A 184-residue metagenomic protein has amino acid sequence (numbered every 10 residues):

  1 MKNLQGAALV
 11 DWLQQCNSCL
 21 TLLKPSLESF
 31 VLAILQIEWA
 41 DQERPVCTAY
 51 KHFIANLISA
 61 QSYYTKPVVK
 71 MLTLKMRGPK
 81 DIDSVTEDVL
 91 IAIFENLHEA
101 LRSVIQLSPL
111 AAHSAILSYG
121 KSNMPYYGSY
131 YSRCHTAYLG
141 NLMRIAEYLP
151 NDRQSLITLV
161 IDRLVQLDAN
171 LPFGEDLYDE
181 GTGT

Functional and structural regions predicted by a protein language model:
M1, L32-Q36, S114-S118: Extended alpha-helical scaffold regions
M1-E28: N-terminal alpha-helical scaffolding segments that mark the starts of alpha-solenoid/helical-repeat architectures
M1-N3, Q36-D41, K75-G78, P125-G128: Solenoid-like repeat scaffolds
Q5-W12, V46, Y50, I93-A100 (+1 more regions): Conserved hydrophobic register position within alpha-solenoid helical repeats
A8-S18, Q36, T48-L57, G140-N141: Non-membrane alpha-helical segments in proteins
K24-F30, V46-K51, Y64-L72: "Short basic amphipathic alpha-helical interaction patches in structured regions
E28-L32, H135-A137: Long, acidic/serine-threonine-rich intrinsically disordered regions with weak helical/coil propensity that act as
S62-T184: Alpha-helical repeat/alpha-solenoid scaffolds of the HEAT/ARM/MIF4G superfamily and closely related elongated all-alpha
